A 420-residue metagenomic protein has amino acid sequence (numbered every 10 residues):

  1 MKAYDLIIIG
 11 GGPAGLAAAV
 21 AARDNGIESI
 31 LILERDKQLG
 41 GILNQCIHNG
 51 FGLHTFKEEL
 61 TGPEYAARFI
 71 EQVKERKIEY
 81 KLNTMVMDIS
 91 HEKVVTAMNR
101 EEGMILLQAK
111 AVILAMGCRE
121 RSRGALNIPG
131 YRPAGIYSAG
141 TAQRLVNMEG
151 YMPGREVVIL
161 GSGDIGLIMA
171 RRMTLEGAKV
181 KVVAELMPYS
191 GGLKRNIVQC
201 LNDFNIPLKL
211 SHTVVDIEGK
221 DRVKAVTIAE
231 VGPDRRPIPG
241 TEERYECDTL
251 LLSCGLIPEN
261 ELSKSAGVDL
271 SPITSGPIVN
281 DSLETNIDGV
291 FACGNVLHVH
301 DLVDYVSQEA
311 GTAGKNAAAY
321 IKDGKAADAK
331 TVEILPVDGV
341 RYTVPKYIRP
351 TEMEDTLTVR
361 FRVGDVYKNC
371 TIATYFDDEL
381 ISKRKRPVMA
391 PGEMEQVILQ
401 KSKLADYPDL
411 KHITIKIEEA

Functional and structural regions predicted by a protein language model:
M1-I9, A67-E156, G232-G240, L251 (+1 more regions): FAD-binding core/adjacent interface of flavoenzyme oxidoreductases
Y4-R68, Q72, R144, P153-Q199 (+1 more regions): Beta1-alpha1 glycine-rich phosphate/pyrophosphate-binding loop at the start of Rossmann-like nucleotide-binding domains
I70-S90, V95-A97, T174-E261, D355-P387: A Rossmann-like FAD-binding core segment of flavoenzymes
M104-I105, A111-L208, T213-R222, G289 (+2 more regions): Predominantly flavin-linked oxidoreductase catalytic cores and closely associated redox partners
L114, I136-V146, T249-H300: FAD-site-proximal beta/loop scaffold in flavoenzymes
D304, T312, N316-R384: Mid-to-C-terminal Rossmann-like scaffold of FAD/NAD(P)H-dependent oxidoreductases
R360, G392-L404: Exposed aromatic-hydrophobic patches
I372-T374, S402-A420: Short, aromatic- and glycine-rich surface loops/edge beta-strands on solvent-exposed regions
